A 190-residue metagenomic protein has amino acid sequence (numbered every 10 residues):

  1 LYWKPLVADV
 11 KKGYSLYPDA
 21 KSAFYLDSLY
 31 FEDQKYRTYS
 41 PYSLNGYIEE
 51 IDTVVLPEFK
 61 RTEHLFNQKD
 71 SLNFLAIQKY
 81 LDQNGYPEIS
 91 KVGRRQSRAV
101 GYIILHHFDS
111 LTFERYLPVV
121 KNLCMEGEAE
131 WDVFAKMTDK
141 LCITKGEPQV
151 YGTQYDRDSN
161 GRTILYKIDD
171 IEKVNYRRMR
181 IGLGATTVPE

Functional and structural regions predicted by a protein language model:
L1-A99, H107-L111: Preference for long, solvent-exposed alpha-helical segments and helix-linker "stalks"
Y2, M137-L141, E172: Buried hydrophobic residues that stabilize the cores of well-folded domains
H64, G161-R162: Short, contiguous strand/loop micro-motifs
N73, Y116, D170-K173: Alpha-helical structural motif
Q78-C142, P148: Mature extracellular/secreted ectodomains of secretory-pathway proteins
C142, V150-Q154, T163-E190: A cross-kingdom marker for long, charged
